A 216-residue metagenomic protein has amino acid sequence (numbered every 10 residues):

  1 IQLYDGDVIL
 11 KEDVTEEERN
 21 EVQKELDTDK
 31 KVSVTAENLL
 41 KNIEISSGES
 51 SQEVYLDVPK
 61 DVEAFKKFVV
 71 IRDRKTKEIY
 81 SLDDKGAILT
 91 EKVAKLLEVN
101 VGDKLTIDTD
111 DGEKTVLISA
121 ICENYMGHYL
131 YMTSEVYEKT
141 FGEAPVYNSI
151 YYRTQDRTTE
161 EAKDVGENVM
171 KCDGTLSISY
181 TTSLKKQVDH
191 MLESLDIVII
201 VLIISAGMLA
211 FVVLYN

Functional and structural regions predicted by a protein language model:
I1, V165-F211, Y215: Peri-transmembrane interface segments
I1-K75, I79-Y80, E91: Juxtamembrane segments of multi-pass membrane proteins
L3, S51-E53, K66, L82-D84 (+3 more regions): Extracytoplasmic
I9-K11, T35-L40, V54-P59, T90-E91 (+5 more regions): Generic beta-strand/beta-sheet core signal
N20-D29, T133, A162-K171: Short amphipathic alpha-helices in soluble, non-transmembrane regions that often serve as interface/regulatory elements
K77-V136: Hydrophobic secondary-structure segments that place a key small or acidic residue at a functional site
S81, I121-E167, T182: Small-residue transmembrane helix packing/gating motifs
L96-N100, F141-A144, M191: A short glycine-leucine-enriched loop at secondary-structure breakpoints that most characteristically corresponds
